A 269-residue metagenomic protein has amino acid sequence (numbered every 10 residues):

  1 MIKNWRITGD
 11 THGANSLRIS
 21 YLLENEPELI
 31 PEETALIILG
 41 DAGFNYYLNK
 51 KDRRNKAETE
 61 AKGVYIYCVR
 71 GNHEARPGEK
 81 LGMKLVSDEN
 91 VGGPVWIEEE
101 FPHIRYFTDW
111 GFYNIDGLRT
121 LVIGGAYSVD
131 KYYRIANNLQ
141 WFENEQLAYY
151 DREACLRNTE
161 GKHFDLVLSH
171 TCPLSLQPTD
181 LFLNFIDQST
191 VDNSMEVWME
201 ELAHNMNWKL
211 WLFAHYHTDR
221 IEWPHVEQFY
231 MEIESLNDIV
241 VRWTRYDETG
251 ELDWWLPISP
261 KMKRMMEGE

Functional and structural regions predicted by a protein language model:
M1-I2, P31-E33, G63, G117 (+2 more regions): A general structural motif
M1-R6, F112-V122, L166, W223-F229: Beta-strand-turn-beta hairpins that frame and shape the catalytic cleft of phosphate-ester-processing enzymes
M1-Y21, Y127-N138: Short, charged N-terminal beta->alpha structural module
I7-D10, L36-D41, I66-H73, F107-T108 (+4 more regions): Active-site neighborhood of phospho(di)ester-bond hydrolases with catalytic His/Asp-centered motifs
T8, G13-I115, Q188, D192-M195 (+1 more regions): Core catalytic region of metal-dependent phosphoesterases/phosphodiesterases, especially metallo-beta-lactamase-like
L17-I19, Y47-K50, G78-L81, Y132-Y133 (+2 more regions): A short acidic (Asp/Glu
N90, V95-W96, P102, D116-N193: Active-site-proximal loop/helix segment associated with metal-binding centers of metalloenzymes
D116, E200-N205, Y216-E269: Binuclear metal-dependent phosphoesterase catalytic core
